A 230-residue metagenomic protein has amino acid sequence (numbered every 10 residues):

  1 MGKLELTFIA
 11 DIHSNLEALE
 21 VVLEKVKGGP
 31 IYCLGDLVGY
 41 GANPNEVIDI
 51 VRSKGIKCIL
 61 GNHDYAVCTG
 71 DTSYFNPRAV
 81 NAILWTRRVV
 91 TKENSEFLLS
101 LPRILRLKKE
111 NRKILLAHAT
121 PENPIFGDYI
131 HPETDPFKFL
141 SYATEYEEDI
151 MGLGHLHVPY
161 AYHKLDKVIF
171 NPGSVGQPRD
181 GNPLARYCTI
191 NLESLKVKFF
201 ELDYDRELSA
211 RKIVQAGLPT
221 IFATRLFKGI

Functional and structural regions predicted by a protein language model:
M1-T7, L107-L115, K164-V168, S194-K196: Beta-strand-turn-beta hairpins that frame and shape the catalytic cleft of phosphate-ester-processing enzymes
G2-L99: Core catalytic region of metal-dependent phosphoesterases/phosphodiesterases, especially metallo-beta-lactamase-like
I12, L116-E122, M151-P159: Histidine-centered catalytic micro-motifs
F75-V80, I114-Y146, P178: Active-site-proximal segments of metal-dependent phosphoesterases and phosphodiesterases across multiple
I104-R106, L116, A161, Y187-T189: Conserved hydrophobic/aromatic beta-strand scaffold that supports enzyme active sites
D128-F170: Anionic-ligand binding region
Y162-I230: Acidic, His/Gly-rich catalytic cores of divalent-metal-dependent hydrolytic chemistry
